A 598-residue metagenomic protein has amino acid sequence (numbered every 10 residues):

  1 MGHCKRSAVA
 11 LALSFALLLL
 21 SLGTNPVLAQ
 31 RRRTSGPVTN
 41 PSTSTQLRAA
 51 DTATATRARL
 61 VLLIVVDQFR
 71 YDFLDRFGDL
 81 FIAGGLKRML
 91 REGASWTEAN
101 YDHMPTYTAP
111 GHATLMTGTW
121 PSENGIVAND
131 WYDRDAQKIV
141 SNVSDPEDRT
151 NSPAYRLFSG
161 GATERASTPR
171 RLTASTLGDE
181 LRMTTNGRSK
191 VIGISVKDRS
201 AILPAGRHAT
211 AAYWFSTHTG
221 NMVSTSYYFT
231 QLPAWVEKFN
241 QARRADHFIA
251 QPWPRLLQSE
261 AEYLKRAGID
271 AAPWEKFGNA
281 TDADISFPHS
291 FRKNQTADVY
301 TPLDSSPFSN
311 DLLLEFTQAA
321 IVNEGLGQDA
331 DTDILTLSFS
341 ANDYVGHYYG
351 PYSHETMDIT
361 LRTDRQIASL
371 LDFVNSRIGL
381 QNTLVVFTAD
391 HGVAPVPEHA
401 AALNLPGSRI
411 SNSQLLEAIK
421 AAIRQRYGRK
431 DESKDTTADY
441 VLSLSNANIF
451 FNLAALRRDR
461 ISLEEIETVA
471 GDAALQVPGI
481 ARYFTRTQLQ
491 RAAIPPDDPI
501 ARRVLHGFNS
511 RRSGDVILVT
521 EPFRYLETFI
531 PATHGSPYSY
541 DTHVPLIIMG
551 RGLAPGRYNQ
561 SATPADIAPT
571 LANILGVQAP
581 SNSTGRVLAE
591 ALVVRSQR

Functional and structural regions predicted by a protein language model:
L11-G23: Bacterial N-terminal signal peptides
G36-A94: Active-site-proximal N-terminal segment of extracellular/periplasmic enzymes that hydrolyze or transfer
L47, T54-T56, F81, L303-D329 (+3 more regions): A long, amphipathic alpha-helix that forms part of the scaffold/cap immediately adjacent to metal-dependent active
V66, E98, Y107, N129-A166 (+10 more regions): Secreted, luminal/periplasmic, and some membrane-associated catalytic domains that remodel anionic oxygen-ester
L74-N124, K190-I194: Short, structured active-site-proximal loop/turn typified by the sulfatase FGly-forming signature C/S-X-P-X-R
R188-S195, A201-I202, L264-G268, N310-D343 (+1 more regions): Active-site regions of oxyanion-processing enzymes, predominantly non-cytosolic
I202-A211, H289-S305, Q328-T363, H399-A401: Active-site His/acidic residue clusters
R244-V322, L326: Long, low-complexity, polar/charged, intrinsically disordered or flexibly structured peripheral segments
